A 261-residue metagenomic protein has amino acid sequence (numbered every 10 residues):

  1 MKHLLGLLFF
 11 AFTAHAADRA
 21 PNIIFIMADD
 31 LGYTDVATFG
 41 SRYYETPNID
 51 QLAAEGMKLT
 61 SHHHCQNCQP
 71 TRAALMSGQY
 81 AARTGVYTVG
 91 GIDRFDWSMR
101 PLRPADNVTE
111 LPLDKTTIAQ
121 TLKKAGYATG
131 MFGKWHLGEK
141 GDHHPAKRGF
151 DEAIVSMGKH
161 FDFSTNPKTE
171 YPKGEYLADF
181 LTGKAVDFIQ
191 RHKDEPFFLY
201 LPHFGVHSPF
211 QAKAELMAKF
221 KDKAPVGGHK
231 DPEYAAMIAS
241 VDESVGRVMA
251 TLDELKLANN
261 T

Functional and structural regions predicted by a protein language model:
K2, A16-T261: Formylglycine-dependent sulfatase
H3-T13: Sec-dependent N-terminal signal peptides
